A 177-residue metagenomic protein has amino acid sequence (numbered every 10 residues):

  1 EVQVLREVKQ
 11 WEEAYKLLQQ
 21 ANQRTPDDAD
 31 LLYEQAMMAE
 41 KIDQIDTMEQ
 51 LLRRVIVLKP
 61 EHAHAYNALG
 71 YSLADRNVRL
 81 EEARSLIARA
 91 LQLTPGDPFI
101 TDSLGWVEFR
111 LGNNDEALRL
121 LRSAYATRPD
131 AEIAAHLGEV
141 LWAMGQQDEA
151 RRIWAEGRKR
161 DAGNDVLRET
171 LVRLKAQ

Functional and structural regions predicted by a protein language model:
Q3, M37, Y71-S72, W106 (+2 more regions): Residue-level recognition of tetratricopeptide repeat
E7-Q20, I42-R54, R76-R89, L111-S123 (+1 more regions): Structural signature of tandem alpha-helical TPR/SEL1-like repeats, specifically the intra-repeat loop/turn
R24, L58, L93, A126-T127 (+1 more regions): Structural marker of alpha-solenoid helical repeat scaffolds
D28, H62, D97, D130-A131 (+1 more regions): Residue-level recognition of tetratricopeptide repeat
L31, A65, I100, I133-A134 (+1 more regions): TPR alpha-solenoid repeat register
G70, A124: Bacterial c-di-GMP phosphodiesterase catalytic domain signature
V78, A131, H136, A143 (+1 more regions): Terminal, low-structured helical/coil segments at or just beyond the last alpha-helical repeat
